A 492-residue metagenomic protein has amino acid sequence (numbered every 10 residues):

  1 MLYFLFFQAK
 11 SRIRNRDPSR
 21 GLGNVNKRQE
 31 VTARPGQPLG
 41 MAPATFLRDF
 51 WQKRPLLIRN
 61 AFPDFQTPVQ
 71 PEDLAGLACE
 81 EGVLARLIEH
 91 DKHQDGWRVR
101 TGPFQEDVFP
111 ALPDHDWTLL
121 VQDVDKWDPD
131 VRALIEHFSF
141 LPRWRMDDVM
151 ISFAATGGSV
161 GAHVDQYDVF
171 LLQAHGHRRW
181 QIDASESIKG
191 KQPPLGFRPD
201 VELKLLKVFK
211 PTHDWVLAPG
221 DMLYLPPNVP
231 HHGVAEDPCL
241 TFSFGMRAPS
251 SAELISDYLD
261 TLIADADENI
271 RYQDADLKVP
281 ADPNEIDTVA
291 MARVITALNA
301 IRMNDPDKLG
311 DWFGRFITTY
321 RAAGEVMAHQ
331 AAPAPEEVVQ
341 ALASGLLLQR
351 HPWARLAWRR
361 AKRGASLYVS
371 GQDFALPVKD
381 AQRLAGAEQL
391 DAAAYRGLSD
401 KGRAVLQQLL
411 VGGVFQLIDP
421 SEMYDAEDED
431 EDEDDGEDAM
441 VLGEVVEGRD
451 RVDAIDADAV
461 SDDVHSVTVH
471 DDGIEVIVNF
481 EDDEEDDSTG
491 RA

Functional and structural regions predicted by a protein language model:
M1-Q29: Single conserved hydrophobic/aromatic residue that forms the stacking wall/gate of nucleotide- or nucleobase-binding
R28-A33, D200, L206-V208, T212-V216 (+3 more regions): Fe(II)/2-oxoglutarate
R28-D49, F62-D221, V229-D276: Active-site region of the double-stranded beta-helix
Q52-K53, N60: N-terminal low-complexity, Ser/Thr- and acidic-residue-enriched intrinsically disordered segments
I58, W180-Q181, L225, L417: A generic structural signal for residues embedded in beta-strands
